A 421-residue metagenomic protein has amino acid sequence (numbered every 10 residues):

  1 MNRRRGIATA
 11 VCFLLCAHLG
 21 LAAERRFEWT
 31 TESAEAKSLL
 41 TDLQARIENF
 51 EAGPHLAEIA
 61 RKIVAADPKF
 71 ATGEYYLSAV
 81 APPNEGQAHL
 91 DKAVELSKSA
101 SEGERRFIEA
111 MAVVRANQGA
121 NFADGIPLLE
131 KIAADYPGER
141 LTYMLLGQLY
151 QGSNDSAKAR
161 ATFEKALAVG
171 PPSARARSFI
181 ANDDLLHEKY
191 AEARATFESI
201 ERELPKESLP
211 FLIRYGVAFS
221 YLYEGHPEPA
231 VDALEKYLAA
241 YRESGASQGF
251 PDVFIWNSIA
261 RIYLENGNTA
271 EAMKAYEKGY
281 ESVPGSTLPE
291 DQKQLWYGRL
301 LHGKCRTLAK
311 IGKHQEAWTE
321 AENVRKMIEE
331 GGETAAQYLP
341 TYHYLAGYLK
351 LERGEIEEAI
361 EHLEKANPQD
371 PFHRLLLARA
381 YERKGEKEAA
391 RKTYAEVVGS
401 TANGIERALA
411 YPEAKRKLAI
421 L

Functional and structural regions predicted by a protein language model:
E32-K62, A66, I108-N121, P127 (+3 more regions): Alpha-helical segment of the N-proximal tetratricopeptide repeat
E35, D67-T72, G138-E139, S173 (+7 more regions): Residue-level recognition of tetratricopeptide repeat
Q44, A79, M111, Q148 (+8 more regions): Residue-level recognition of tetratricopeptide repeat
N49-F50, L77, N84, A116-G119 (+8 more regions): Structural motif corresponding to the intra-repeat A-B loop/turn of tetratricopeptide repeats
H55-L56, G86, G125, A159 (+6 more regions): Single-residue signature of alpha-solenoid repeat helices
G73, G103, T142, A176 (+8 more regions): TPR alpha-solenoid repeat register
A134, A168, E201-R202, E235-E243 (+5 more regions): Amphipathic alpha-helical segments of tetratricopeptide repeats
